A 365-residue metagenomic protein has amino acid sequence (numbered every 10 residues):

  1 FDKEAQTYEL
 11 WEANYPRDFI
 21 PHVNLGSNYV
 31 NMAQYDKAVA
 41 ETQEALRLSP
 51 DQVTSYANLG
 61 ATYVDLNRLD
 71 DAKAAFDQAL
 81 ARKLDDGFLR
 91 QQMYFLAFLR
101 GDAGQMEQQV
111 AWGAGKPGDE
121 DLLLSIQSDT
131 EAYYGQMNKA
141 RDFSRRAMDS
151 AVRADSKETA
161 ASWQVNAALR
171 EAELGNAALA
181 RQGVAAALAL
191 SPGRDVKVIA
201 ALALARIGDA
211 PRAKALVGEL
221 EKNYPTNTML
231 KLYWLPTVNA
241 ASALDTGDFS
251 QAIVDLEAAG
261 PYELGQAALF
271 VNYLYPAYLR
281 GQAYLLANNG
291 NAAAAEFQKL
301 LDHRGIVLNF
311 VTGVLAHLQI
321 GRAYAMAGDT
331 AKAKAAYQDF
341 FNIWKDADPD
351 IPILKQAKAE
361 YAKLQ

Functional and structural regions predicted by a protein language model:
K3-L10, V39-Q43, L69-L80, D102-K116 (+6 more regions): Alpha-helical repeat scaffolds
A13, R47, A81, G115 (+6 more regions): Structural signature of alpha-solenoid helical repeat scaffolds
P16, P50, L84, P117-G118 (+5 more regions): Short coil turns that delineate tetratricopeptide repeat
F19-I20, Y35, V53-T54, D86-F88 (+8 more regions): Helix-start (N-cap) detector for alpha-helical repeat units in TPR-like alpha-solenoids, especially tetratricopeptide
K334-Q365: Terminal, low-structured helical/coil segments at or just beyond the last alpha-helical repeat
